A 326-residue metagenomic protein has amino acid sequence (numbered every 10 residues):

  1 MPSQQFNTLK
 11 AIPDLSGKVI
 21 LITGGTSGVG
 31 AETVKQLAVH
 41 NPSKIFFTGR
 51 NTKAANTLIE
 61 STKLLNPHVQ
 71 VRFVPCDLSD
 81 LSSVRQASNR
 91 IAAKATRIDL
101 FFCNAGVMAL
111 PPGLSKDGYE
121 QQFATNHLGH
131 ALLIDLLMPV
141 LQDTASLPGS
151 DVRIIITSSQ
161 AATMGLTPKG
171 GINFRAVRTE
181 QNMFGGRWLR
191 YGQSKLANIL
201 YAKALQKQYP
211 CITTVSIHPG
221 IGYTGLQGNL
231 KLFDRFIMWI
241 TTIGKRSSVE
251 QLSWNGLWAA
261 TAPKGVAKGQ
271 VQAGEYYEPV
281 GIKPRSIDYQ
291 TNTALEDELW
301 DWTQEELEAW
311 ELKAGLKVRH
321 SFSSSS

Functional and structural regions predicted by a protein language model:
P2-Y223, Q227, K313-V318: Rossmann-fold NAD(P)H-dependent dehydrogenase/reductase core
V39, A93, T261-K264, E308: Residues at helix-coil transition
G49, L78, R85, G113 (+3 more regions): Intrinsic disorder
R178-G186, I237-I240, I282-P284: Short glycine/proline-rich turn/loop motifs
S194, W239-P284, A294-L295: C-terminal helical subdomain
L230-F236: Mobile gating loops/cap/lid regions near enzyme active sites that modulate substrate access
A267-S326: C-terminal tail/cap regions
